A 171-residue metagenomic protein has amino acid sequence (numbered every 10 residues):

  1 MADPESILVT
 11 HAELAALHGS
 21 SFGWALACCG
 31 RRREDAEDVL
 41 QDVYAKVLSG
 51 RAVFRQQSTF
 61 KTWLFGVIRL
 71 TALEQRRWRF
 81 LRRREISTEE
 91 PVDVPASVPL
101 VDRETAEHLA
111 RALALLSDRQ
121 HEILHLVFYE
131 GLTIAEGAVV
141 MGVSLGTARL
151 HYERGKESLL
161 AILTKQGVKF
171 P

Functional and structural regions predicted by a protein language model:
M1-G23, E37, L48: A short, charge-rich alpha-helical start-of-domain segment used by transcription regulators
A27, V139: Alpha-helical residues within the helix-turn-helix
D38-A45, S58-L70: Structural recognition of an alpha-helix C-terminal capping motif at a helix-to-coil junction
S49, V53-R55, G66-I86, D102 (+2 more regions): Arg/Lys-rich amphipathic alpha helix in sigma70-family domain 2
R69, L73, Q120, A135 (+1 more regions): DNA-recognition helix of helix-turn-helix
E74, R82-A106, T133: Internal acidic/polar
R103, L113-H121: Short helix-coil-helix linker/hinge
I123-V127: A short pre-motif secondary-structure segment
